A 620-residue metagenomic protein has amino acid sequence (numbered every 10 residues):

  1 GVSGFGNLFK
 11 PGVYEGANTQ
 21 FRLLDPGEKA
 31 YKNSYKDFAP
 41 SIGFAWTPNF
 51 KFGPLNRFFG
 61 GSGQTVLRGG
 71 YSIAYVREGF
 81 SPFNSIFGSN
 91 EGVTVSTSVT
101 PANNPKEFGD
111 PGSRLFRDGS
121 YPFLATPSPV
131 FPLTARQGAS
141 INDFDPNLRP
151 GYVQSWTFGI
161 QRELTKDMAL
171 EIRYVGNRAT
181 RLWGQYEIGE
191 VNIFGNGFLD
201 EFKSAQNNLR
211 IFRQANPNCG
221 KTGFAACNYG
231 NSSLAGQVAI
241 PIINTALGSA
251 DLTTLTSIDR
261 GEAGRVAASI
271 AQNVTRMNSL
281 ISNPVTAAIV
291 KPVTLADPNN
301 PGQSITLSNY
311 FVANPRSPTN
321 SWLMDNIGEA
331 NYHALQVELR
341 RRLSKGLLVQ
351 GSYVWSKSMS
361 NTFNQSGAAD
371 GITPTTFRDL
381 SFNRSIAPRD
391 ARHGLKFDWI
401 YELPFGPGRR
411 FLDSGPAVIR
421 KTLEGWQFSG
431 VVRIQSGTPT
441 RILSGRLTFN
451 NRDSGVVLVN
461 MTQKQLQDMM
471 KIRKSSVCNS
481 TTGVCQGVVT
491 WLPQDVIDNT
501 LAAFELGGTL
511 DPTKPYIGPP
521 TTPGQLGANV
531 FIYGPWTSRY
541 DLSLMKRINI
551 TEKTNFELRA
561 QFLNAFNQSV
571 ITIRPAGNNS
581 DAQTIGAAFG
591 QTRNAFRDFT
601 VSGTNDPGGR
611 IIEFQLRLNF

Functional and structural regions predicted by a protein language model:
G1-P11, P26-K29, N33, G60-G63 (+5 more regions): Short, solvent-exposed micro-motifs at the edges of structured domains
G43, T47: Substrate-engagement module of ASCE P-loop NTPases
G53-G60: Intrinsically disordered, low-complexity Ser/Thr- and acidic-rich flexible linkers and loops, especially at boundaries
